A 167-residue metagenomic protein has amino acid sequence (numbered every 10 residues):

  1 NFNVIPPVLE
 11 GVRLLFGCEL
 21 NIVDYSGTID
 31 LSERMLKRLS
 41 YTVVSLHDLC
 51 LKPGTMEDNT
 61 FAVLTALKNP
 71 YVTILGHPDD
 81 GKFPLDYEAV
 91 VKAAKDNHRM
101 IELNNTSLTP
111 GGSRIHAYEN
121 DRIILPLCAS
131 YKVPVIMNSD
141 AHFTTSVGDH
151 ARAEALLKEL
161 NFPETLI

Functional and structural regions predicted by a protein language model:
N1-L103, K158-E164: Extended substrate/RNA-proximal surfaces in nucleic-acid metabolism proteins
C18, S139-H142, I167: Acidic carboxylate-rich catalytic motifs and surrounding loops in phosphoryl-/glycosyl-chemistry enzymes
N21-V23, L108, T144: Short, active-site-adjacent cap segments at secondary-structure transitions
P84-K92, G111-L127, T144-K158: Histidine/acidic-residue-rich catalytic or RNA/ligand-binding cores of hydrolases and nuclease-related proteins
M100-S113: His/Asp/Glu-enriched short active-site or ligand-binding loop at hydrolase and phosphoryl-transfer sites
V133-V147: Short acidic/histidine-rich active-site segments
S146, P163-L166: Long, positively charged, glycine-interspersed low-complexity recognition regions
